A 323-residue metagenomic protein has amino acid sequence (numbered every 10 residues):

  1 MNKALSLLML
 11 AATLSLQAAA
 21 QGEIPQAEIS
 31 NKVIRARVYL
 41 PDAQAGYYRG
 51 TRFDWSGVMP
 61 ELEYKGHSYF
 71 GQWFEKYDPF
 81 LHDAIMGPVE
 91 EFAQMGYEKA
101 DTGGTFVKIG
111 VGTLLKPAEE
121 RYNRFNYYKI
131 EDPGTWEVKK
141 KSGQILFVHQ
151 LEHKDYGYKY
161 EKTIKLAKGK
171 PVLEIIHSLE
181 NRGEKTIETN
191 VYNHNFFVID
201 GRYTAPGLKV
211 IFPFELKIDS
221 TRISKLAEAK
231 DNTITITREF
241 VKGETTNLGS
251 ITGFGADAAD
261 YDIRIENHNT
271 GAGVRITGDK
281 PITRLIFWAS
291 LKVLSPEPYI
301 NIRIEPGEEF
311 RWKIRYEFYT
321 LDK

Functional and structural regions predicted by a protein language model:
M1-L5: Positively charged n-region of N-terminal signal peptides that target proteins for export
S6-S15: Bacterial N-terminal signal peptides
A20-K168, V172-E174, K185-N190, H194-K323: Surface-exposed acidic/polar loop and edge beta-strand patches at domain peripheries
H177-G183: Asparagine-centered strand-capping/turn motif at beta-strand->loop junctions
